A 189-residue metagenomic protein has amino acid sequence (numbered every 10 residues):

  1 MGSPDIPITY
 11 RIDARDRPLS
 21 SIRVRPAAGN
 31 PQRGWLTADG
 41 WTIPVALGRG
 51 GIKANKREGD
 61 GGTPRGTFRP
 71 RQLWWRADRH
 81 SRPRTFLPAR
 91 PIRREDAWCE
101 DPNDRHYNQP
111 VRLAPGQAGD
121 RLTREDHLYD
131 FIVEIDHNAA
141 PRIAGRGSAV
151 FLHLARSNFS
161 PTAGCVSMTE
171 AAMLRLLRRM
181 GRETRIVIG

Functional and structural regions predicted by a protein language model:
G2-T162, M173-R185, G189: Cell wall/extracellular polymer interaction/catalysis modules
C165: Short cysteine clusters
T169: Conserved "landmark" site that anchors the functional core of diverse proteins
